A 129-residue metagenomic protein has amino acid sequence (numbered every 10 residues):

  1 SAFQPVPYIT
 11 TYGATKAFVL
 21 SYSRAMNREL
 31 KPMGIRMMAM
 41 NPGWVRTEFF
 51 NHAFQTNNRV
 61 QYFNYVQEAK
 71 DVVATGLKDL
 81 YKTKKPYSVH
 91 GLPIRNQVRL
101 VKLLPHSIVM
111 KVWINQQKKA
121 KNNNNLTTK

Functional and structural regions predicted by a protein language model:
S1-Q4: Active-site segment of SDR-like NAD(P)-dependent oxidoreductases
V6-T10: Active-site loop immediately N-terminal to the catalytic Tyr-X3-Lys motif of short-chain dehydrogenase/reductase
Y12, L20: Catalytic tyrosine of NAD(P)H-dependent dehydrogenase/reductases that use a Tyr as the general acid/base
T15: Active-site helix of classical SDR
R24: A short, exposed helix-loop element centered on a Lys and neighboring polar residues
N27-L92: SDR active-site lid
F63-Y65, D71-K129: C-terminal tail/cap regions
